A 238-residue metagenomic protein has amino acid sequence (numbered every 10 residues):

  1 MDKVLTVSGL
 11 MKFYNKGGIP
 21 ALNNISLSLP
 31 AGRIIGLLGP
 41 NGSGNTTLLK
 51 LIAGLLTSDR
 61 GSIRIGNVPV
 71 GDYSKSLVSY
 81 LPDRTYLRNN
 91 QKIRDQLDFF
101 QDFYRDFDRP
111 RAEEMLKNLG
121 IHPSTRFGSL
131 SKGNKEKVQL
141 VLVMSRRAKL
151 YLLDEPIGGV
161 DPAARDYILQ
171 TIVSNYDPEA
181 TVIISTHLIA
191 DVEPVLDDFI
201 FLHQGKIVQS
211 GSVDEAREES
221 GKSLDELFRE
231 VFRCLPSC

Functional and structural regions predicted by a protein language model:
M1-N24, A31: A short, flexible loop at the N-terminus of ABC-type nucleotide-binding domains that lies
L38-P40: The feature captures the beta-strand-to-loop junction immediately N-terminal to the Walker
A53: Helix-to-loop junction immediately C-terminal to a conserved catalytic motif
R60-S74: Conserved ABC transporter NBD signature motif
D83-V138: ABC-family P-loop ATPase nucleotide-binding domains
Y151-E155, V160: Catalytic Walker B motif of ABC-type/P-loop ATPase nucleotide-binding domains
V192-P194: A short, surface-exposed alpha-helical micro-motif characterized by mixed small hydrophobic and charged/polar residues
